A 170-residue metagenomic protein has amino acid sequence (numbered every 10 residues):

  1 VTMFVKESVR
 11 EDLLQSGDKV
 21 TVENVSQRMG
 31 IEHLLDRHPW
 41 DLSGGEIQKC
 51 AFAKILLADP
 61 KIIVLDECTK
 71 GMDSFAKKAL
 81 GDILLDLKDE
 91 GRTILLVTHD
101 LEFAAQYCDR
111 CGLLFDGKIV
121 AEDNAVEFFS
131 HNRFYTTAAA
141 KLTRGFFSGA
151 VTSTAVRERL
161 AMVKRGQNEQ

Functional and structural regions predicted by a protein language model:
V20-L34: Conserved ABC ATPase "signature" region
H38, E67-C68: Walker B catalytic motif
H38-L42, E46: Conserved ABC ATPase signature
T98-H99: H-loop/switch region of ABC-family ATPase nucleotide-binding domains
A104-Q106: A short, surface-exposed alpha-helical micro-motif characterized by mixed small hydrophobic and charged/polar residues
K118-L142: Conserved beta-strand-loop-alpha-helix hinge in the C-terminal portion of ABC ATPase nucleotide-binding domains
Y135-Q170: ABC ATPase nucleotide-binding domains
